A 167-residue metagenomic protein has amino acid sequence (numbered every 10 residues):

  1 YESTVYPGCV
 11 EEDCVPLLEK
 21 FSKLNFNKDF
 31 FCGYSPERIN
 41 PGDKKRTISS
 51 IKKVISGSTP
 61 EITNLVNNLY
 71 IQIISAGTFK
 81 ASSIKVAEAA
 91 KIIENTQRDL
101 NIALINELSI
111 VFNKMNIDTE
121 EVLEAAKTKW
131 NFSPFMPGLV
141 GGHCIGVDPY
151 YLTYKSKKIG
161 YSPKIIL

Functional and structural regions predicted by a protein language model:
Y1-L167: Structural/interface elements that position substrates and couple domains in central-metabolism enzymes
